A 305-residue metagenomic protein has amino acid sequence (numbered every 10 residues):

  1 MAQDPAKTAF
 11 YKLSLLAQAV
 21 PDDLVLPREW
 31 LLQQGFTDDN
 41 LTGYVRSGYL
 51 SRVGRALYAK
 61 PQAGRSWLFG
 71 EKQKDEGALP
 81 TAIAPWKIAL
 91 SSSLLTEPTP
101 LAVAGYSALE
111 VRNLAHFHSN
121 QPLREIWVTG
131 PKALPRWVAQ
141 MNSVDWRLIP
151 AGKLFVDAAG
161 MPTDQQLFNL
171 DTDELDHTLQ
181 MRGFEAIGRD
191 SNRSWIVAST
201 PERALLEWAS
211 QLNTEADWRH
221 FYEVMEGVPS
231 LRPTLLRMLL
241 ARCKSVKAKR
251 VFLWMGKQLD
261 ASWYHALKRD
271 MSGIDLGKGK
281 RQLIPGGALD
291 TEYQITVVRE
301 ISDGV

Functional and structural regions predicted by a protein language model:
A2-G105, Q121-P122, I126-V138, P229-K257: Short beta-edge/loop segments at beta->alpha junctions of small alpha/beta modules that act as binding/recognition
E110-V305: Phosphate-handling catalytic interfaces
